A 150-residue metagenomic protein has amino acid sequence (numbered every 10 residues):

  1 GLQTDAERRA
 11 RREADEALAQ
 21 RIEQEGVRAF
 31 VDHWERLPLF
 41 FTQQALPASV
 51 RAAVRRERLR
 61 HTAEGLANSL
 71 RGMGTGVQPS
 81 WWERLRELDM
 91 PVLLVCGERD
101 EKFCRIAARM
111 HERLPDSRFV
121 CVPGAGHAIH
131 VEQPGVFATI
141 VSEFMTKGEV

Functional and structural regions predicted by a protein language model:
G1-E23, A29: Flexible "cap/lid" loop of the alpha/beta hydrolase fold
L2, P79, E101-K102, A128-E132: A short, basic/aromatic alpha-helical/loop segment that forms part of the nucleotidyl-sugar donor-binding site
E16-I22, H33-A45, A53-E57, S69-T75 (+1 more regions): Helix-loop "lid/cap" segments that line or gate small-molecule binding pockets
R56-E112, C121: Conserved serine/cysteine hydrolase catalytic core
V122-A138: Catalytic histidine-centered segment of alpha/beta-hydrolase-like enzymes
I140-G148: C-terminal alpha-helix
